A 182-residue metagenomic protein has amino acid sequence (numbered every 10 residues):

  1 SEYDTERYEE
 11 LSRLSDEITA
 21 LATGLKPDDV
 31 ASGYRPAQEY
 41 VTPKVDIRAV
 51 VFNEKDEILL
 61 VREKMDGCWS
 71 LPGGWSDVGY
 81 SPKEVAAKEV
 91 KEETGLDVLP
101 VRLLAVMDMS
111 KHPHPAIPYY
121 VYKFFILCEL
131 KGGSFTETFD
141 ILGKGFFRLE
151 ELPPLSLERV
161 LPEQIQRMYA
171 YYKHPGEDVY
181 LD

Functional and structural regions predicted by a protein language model:
Y3-R48: Acidic, metal-coordinating catalytic segment for phosphate/diphosphate chemistry, firing primarily on the Nudix
L25-D29, Y80, E158, H174-G176: Juxtamembrane/interface motifs at transmembrane-helix termini
A31-S70, V98, R102: N-terminal strand-loop-strand
W69, W75-S76: Gly/Ser/Thr-rich beta-alpha loop segments that engage phosphate groups in nucleotides
S76-P100, D108-Q164, L181: Unchanged
F147, M168-Y171: Hydrophobic alpha-helical segments
A170-D182: Acidic/histidine-enriched, glycine/proline-rich intrinsically disordered or flexible terminal extensions
